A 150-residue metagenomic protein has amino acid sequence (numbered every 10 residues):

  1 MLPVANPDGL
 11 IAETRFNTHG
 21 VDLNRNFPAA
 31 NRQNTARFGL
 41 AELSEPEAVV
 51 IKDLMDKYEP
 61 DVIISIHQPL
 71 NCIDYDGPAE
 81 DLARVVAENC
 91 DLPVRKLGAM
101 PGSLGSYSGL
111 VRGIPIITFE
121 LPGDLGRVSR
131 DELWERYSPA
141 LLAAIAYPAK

Functional and structural regions predicted by a protein language model:
M1-G98, L121: Active-site/substrate-binding loop(s) of hydrolase catalytic cores
N24, Y75, P101-K150: Active-site-adjacent mobile loop/cap segments within catalytic or ligand-binding domains
